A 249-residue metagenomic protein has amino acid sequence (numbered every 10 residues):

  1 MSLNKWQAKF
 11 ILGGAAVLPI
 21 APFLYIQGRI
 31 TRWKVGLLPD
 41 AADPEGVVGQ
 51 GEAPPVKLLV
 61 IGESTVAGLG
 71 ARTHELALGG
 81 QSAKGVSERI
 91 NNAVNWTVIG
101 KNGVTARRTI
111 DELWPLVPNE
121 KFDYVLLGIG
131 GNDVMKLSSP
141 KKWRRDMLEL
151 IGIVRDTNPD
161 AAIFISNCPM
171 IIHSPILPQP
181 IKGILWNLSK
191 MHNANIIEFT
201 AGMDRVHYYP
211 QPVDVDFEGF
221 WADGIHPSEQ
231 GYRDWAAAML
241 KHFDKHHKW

Functional and structural regions predicted by a protein language model:
M1-L59, L240, D244-H247: N-terminal secretory targeting modules
I26-R29, G103-T105, M170, V213-V215: Residue-level detector of flexible, active-site-proximal loop/helix-junction positions within diverse enzyme catalytic
G46-G49, S87, P115, I153: Short, flexible, glycine/charge-rich loop motifs used to bind or transfer phosphoryl groups or to couple energy/partner
G51-A53, N91, N158: Short, flexible coil/linker segments at domain boundaries that flank nucleotide/cofactor-interacting
P55-L59, T65-D146: Conserved SGNH/GDSL esterase-like catalytic core that processes O-acyl groups on lipids and polysaccharides
G62-S64, F217-E218: Short glycine/proline-rich turn/loop motifs
W114-W249: Alpha-helical cap/lid subdomain in secreted, periplasmic, or secretory-pathway luminal O-acyl-processing enzymes
